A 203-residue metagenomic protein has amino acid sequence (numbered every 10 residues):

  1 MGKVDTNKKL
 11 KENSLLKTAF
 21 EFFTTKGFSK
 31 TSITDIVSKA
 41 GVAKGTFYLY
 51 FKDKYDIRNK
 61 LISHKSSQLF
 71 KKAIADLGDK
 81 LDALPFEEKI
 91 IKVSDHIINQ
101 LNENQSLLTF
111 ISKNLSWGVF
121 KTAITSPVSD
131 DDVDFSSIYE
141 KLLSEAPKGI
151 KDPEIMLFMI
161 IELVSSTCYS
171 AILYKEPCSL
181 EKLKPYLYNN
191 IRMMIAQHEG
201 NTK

Functional and structural regions predicted by a protein language model:
M1-L10, E199-K203: N-terminal intrinsically disordered/low-complexity leader segments
V4, L10-S14, T18, M156: N-terminal positioning helix adjacent to the helix-turn-helix/winged-helix DNA-binding module
S14, F22-D56, K60: Helix-turn-helix
F51, R58-K72, I111, D131: Alpha-helical DNA-contacting segments of helix-turn-helix folds
K60, I74-E103, L157-I160: Hydrophobic alpha-helical connector segments
H96-T122, Y169-L173: Amphipathic alpha-helical segments used for helix-helix packing
V119-P147, E154-F158, P185: Amphipathic alpha-helical packing segments from all-alpha helical-bundle domains
S144-N190, N201-K203: Hydrophobic/aromatic-rich alpha-helical bundle segments in the mid-to-C-terminal region
